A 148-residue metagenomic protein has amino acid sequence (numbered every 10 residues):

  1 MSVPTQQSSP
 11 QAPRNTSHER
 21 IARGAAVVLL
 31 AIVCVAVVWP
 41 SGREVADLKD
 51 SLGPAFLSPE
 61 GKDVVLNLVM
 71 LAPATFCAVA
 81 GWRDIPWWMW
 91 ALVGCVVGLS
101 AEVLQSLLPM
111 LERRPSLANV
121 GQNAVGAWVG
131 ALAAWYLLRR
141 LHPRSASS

Functional and structural regions predicted by a protein language model:
S2-P115, W128-S148: Bulky hydrophobic segments
S116-G126: Individual transmembrane alpha-helices with interfacial aromatic-anchor signatures
